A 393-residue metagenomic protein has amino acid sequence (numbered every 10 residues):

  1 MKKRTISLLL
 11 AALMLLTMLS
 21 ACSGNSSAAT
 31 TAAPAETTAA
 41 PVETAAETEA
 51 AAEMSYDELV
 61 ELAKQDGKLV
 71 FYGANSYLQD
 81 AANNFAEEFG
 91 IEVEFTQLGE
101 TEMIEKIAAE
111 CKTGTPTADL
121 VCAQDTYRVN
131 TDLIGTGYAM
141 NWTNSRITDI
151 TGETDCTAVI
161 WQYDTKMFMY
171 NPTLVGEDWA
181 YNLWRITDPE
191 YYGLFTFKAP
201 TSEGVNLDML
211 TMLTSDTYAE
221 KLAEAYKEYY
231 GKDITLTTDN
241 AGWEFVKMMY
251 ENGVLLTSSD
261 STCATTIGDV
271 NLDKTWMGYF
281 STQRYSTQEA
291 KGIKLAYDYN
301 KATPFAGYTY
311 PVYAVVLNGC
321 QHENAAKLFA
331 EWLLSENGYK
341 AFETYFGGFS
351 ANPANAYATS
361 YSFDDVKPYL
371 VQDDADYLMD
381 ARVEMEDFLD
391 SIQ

Functional and structural regions predicted by a protein language model:
M1-D66, Q393: Short, low-complexity disordered leader/linker segments with a strong preference for bacterial N-terminal type II
A52, D364, Y369-Q393: Conserved C-terminal helix/tail region of periplasmic/extracytoplasmic solute-binding proteins
E53-K64, Y72-E92, F168, E289 (+1 more regions): Short, polar/charged alpha-helical segment
Y72-N83, E94-A108, P116-G268: Extracytoplasmic ligand-binding site segments that recognize negatively charged/polar headgroups
T115-C122, L256, D273-S281, A296-Y297: Paired acidic/hydrophobic, glycine-rich loop segments that form the ligand-binding mouth/hinge of periplasmic-binding
Y127-D132, T275-A296: A ligand-binding cleft/hinge motif common to bilobed small-molecule-binding domains
I150, Y163-K166, F245-M249, K291-N318: Periplasmic-binding protein-like
G307-D373: Mature extracytoplasmic/periplasmic domains
